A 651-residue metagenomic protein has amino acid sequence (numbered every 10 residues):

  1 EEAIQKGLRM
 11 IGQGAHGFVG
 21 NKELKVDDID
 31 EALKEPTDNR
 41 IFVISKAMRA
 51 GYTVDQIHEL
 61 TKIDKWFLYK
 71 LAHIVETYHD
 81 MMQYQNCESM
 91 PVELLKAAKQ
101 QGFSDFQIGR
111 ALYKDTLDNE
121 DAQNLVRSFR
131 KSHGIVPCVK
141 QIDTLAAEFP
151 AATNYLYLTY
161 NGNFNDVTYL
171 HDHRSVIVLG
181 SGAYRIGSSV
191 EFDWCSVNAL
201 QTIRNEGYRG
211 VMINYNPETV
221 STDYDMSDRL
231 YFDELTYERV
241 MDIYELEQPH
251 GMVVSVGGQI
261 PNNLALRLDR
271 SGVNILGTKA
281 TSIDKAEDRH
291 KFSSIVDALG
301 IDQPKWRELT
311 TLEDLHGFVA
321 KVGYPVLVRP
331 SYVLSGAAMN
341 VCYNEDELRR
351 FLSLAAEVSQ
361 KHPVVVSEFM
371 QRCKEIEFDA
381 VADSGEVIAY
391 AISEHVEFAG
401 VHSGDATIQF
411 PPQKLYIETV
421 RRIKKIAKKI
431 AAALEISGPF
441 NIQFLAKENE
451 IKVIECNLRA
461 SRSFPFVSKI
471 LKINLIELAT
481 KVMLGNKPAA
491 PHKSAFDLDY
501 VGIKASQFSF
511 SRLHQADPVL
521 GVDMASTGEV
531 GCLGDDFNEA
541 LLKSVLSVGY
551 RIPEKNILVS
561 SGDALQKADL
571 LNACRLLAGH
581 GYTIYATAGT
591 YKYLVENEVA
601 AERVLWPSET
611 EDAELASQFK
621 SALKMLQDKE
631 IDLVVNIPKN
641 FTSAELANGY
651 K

Functional and structural regions predicted by a protein language model:
E1-G102, E120-D121, H133, P137 (+11 more regions): ATP-dependent carboxylate activation and anion-phosphoryl transfer catalytic cores that bind Mg-ATP to form
I57, W306-E308: Short beta-strand-to-loop elements that line the ligand-binding cleft of bilobed periplasmic-binding protein-like
A98-Q101, Q107-K114: Extended, domain-scale alpha-helical bundle/helix-rich regions
T116-D121, S128-I301, E308-G317, D535-Y650: ATP-binding N-terminal substructure of ATP-dependent carboxylate-amine bond-forming enzymes
E287-H290, Y332-A337: Conserved A3 ("GATE") glycine/threonine-rich loop of ANL adenylate-forming enzymes
F318-L327: Acidic/histidine-enriched active-site and ligand-binding environments that engage anionic O-linkages
